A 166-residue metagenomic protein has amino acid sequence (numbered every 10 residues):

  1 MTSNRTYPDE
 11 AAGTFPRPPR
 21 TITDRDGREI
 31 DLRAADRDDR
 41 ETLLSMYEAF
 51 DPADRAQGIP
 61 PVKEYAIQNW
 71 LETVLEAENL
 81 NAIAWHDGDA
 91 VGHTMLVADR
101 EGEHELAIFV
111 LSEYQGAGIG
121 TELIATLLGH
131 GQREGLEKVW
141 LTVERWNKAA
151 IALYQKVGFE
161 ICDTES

Functional and structural regions predicted by a protein language model:
M1-R25: Acyl-donor-binding surface of acyltransferase catalytic domains
E29-S45: A short beta-loop-alpha structural element at the N-terminal edge of CoA-dependent acyl/N-acetyltransferase catalytic
A35, V110, V143: Hydrophobic adenine-recognition pocket in adenosine-nucleotide-binding enzymes
R37, E48-E105, L111-S112: Acetyl-CoA-dependent GNAT
E103, G131-E144: Conserved GNAT acetyl-CoA-binding A-motif
V110, G116-R133, A152-K156: Conserved acetyl-CoA-binding loop-helix of GNAT-fold acetyltransferases
T121, R145-E165: Conserved active-site alpha-helix within GNAT-family acetyltransferase domains
